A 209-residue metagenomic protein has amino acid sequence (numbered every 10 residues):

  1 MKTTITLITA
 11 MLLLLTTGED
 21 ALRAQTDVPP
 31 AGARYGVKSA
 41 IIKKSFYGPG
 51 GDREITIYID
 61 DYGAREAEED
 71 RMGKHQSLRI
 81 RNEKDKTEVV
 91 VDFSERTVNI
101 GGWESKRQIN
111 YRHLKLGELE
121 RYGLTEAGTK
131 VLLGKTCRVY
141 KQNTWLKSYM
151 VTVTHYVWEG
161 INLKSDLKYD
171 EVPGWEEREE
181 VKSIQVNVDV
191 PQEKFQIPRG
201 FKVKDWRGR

Functional and structural regions predicted by a protein language model:
K2-I8, D20: Sec-dependent signal peptide recognition, specifically the positively charged N-region followed immediately by
M11-G63, V186-R209: N-terminal leader/targeting segments and the immediate start of mature chains
V28-V37, Y111-K164, F201-W206: Extended beta-strand-rich segments in extracellular/periplasmic secretory proteins, especially within noncatalytic
R34-S39, I57-A67, R79-T87, K135 (+2 more regions): Short, solvent-exposed coil/turn segments at beta-strand boundaries
I42-Y47, R65-R71, R138-W145, K164-D170: Short beta-strand segments that buttress and anchor functional surface loops
P49-G51, G73-H75, G123-L124, Y149: Residues that act as N-cap/strand-start positions at coil-to-secondary-structure junctions
E54-L114, K168-V181: An acidic-aromatic
Y156-R209: Signal peptide-directed secreted proteins
